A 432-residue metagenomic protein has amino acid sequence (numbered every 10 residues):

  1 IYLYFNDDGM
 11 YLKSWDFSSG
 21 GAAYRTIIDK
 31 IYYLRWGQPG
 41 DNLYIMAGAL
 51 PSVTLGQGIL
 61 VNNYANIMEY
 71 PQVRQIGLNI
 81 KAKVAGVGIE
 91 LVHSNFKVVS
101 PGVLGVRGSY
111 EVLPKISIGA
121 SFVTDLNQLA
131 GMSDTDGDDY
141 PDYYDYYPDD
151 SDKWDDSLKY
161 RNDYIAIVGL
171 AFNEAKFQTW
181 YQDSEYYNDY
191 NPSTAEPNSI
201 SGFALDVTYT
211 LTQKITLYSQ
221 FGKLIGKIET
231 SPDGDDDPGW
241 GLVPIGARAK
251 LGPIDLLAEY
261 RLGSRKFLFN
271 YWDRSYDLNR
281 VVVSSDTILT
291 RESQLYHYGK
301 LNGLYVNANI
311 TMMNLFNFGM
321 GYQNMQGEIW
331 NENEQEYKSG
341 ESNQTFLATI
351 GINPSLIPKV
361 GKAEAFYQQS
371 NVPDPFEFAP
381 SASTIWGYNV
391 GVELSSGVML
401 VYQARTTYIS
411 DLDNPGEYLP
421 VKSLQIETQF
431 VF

Functional and structural regions predicted by a protein language model:
I1-Y33, L60, E229-D235: Surface-exposed loop and membrane-interface regions of Gram-negative outer-membrane beta-barrel proteins
Y2, L50-T54: Acidic, small-polar-rich N-terminal luminal/periplasmic segments of exported/outer-membrane proteins
D8-M10, D41-Y44, I59-V61, A65-D145 (+2 more regions): Signature for the C-terminal beta-barrel architecture of outer-membrane proteins
I28-G37, D41, G351: Gram-negative (and chloroplast) outer-membrane scaffold detector with strong preference for beta-barrel transmembrane
L34, W154, Y418-F432: Outer-membrane beta-barrel "beta-signal"
A379-Q403: C-terminal structured "cap/appendage" subdomains that terminate the fold
